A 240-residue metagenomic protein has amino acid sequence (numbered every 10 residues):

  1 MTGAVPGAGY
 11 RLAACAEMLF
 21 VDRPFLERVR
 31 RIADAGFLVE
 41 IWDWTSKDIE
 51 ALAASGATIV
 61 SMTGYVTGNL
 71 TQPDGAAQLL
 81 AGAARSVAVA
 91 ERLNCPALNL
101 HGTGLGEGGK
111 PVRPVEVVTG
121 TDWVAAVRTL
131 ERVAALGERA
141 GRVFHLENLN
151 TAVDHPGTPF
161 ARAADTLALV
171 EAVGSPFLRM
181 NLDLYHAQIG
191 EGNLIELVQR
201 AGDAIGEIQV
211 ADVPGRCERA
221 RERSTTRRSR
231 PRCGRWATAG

Functional and structural regions predicted by a protein language model:
M1-P96, S175-R179, P231: N-terminal pre-domain/capping segments
M18-F20, D43-T45, Y65-V66, G102-G106 (+3 more regions): Active-site-proximal loop/turn and secondary-structure-junction residues that shape catalytic pockets, frequently
F25, A76, L80, V115-W123 (+3 more regions): Flexible, glycine- and charge-enriched loops at secondary-structure boundaries
R30-A33, M62, V127-R235: Acidic/histidine-rich catalytic cores of soluble enzymes
L38-V39, A97, E207, G240: Residues at the N-termini of beta-strands
A57, C95-P96, R142, W236-G240: A short helix->loop->beta-strand "cap" motif at the edges of active sites that frequently abuts
G64-A81, G104-D122: Surface-exposed, active-site-proximal loop segments in enzymatic domains
S86, A90-V115, A140-A152: Active-site groove signature of glycoside hydrolases
